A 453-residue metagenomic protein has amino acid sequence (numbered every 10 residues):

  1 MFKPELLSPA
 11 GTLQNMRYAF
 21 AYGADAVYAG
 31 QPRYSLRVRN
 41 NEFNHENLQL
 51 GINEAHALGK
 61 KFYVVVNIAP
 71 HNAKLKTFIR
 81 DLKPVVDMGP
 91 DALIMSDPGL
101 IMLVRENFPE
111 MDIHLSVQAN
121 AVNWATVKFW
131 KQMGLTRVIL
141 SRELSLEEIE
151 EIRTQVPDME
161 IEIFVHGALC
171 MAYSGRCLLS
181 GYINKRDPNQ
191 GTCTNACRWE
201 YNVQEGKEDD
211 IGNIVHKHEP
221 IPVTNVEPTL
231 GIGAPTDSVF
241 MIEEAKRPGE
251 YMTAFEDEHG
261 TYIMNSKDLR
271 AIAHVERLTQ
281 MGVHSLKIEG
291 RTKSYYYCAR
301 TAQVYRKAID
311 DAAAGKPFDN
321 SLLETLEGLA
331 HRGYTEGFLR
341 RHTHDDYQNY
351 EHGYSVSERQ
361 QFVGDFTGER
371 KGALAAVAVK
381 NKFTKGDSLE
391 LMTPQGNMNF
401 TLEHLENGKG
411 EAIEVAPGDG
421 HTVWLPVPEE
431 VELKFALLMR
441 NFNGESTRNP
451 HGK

Functional and structural regions predicted by a protein language model:
M1-A21, A26-R33, I52, L58-I68 (+6 more regions): Surface-exposed amphipathic alpha-helical tracts and adjacent flexible/coil segments at the periphery of soluble enzymes
R37-E54: Glycine-rich, positively charged N-terminal anion/phosphate-binding segment
G99-L100: Alpha-helix capping/helix-boundary segments
F108: Conserved phosphotransfer cores of two-component systems
N123-A125: Conserved nucleotide-cofactor-binding alpha/beta core module
